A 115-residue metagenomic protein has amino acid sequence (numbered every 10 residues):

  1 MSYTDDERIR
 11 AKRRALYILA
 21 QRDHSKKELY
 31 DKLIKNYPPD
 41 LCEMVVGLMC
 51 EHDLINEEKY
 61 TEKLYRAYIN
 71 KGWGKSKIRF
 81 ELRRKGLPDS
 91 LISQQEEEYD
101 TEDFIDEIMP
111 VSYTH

Functional and structural regions predicted by a protein language model:
M1-Y113: An alpha-helical, amphipathic repeat domain used for nucleic-acid recognition, typified by the mTERF helical solenoid
